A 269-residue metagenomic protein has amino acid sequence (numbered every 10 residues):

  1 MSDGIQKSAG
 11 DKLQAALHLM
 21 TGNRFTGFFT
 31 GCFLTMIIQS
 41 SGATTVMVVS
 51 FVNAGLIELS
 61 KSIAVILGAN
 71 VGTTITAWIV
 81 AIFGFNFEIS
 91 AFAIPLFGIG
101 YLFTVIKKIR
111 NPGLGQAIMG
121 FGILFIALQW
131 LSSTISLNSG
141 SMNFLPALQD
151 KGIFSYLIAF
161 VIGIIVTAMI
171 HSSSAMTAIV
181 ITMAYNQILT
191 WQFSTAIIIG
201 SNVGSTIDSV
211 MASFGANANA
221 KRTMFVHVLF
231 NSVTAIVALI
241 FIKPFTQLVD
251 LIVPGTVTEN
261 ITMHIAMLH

Functional and structural regions predicted by a protein language model:
M1-K7, V48-G55, G98-R110, S209-G215: C-terminal ends of transmembrane helices
M1-R24, I118-I165, M183, Q187: Helix-loop-helix hairpins and the membrane-proximal interhelical loops of multi-pass alpha-helical transport proteins
D3-Q6, G42-V46, T73-V80, S205-A212 (+1 more regions): Alpha-helical transmembrane segments and their lipid-water interface positions in multi-pass membrane proteins
D11, L19, G31, T35 (+10 more regions): Alpha-helical transmembrane segments of multi-pass membrane proteins, especially transporters and channels
L19, G84, L128, S139-K151 (+1 more regions): Transmembrane alpha-helical segments and their short flanking loops that form helix-hairpins/helix-helix interfaces
C32-F33, M47, W78-I79, Y101-V105 (+5 more regions): Alpha-helical transmembrane segments of multipass membrane proteins
T35-I38, M47-N70, W78-F92, T167-G204 (+2 more regions): Membrane-interfacial helix-loop connectors
I89-L102, F160-I162: Transmembrane alpha-helical segments of multi-pass small-molecule transport proteins
